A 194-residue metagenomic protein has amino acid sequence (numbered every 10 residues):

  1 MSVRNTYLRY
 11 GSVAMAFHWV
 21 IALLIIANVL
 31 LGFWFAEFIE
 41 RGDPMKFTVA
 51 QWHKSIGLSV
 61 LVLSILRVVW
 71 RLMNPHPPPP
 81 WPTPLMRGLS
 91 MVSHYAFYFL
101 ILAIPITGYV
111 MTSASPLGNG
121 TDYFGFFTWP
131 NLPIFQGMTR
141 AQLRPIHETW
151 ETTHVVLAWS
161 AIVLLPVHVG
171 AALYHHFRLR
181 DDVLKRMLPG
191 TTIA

Functional and structural regions predicted by a protein language model:
M1-A194: Membrane-embedded alpha-helical bundles that constitute the cytochrome b-like, heme-associated redox core of multi-pass
